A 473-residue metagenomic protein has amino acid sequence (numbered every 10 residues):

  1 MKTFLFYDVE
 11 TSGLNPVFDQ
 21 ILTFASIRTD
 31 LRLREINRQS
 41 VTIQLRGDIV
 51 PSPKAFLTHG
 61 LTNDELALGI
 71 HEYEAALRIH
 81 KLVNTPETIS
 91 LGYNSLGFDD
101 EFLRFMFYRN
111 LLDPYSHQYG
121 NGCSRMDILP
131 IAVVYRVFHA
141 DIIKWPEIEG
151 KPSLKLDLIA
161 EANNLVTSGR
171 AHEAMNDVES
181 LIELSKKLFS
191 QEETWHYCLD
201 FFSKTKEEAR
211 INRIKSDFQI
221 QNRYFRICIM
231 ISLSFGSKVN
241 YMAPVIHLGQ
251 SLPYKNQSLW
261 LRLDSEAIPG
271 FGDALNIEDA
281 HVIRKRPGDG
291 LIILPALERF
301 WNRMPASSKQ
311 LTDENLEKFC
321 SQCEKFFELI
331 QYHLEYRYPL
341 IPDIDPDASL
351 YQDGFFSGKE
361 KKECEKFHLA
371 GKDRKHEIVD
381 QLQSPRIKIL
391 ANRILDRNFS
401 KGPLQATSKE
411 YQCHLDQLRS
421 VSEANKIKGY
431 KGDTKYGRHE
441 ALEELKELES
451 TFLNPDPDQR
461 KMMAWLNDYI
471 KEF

Functional and structural regions predicted by a protein language model:
M1-H71, K81, G249-P287: Conserved RNase H-like, two-metal-ion catalytic cores of nucleic-acid enzymes
P16-I21, I27, G47-L57, E72 (+16 more regions): Metal-dependent nucleotidyl/phosphoryl-transfer cores and adjacent nucleic-acid-binding surfaces
F18-F24, R28-H59, V83-E193, K361-Q405 (+2 more regions): Metal-dependent phosphoesterase core characteristic of DEDDh/y 3'-5' exonuclease domains
G69, G97, M175-V178, Q257 (+1 more regions): Generic detection of long, well-ordered alpha-helical segments
I70, T85, E472-F473: Conserved, well-structured beta-alpha core segment at the onset of a catalytic domain
E74-R78: Well-ordered alpha-helical segments embedded in enzymatic catalytic cores
K186-E317, L418-F473: Acidic two-metal-ion nuclease catalytic site recognized across multiple nuclease folds, prominently DnaQ/RNase D-T
L275-F399: Protein C-terminal end segments and domain termini
